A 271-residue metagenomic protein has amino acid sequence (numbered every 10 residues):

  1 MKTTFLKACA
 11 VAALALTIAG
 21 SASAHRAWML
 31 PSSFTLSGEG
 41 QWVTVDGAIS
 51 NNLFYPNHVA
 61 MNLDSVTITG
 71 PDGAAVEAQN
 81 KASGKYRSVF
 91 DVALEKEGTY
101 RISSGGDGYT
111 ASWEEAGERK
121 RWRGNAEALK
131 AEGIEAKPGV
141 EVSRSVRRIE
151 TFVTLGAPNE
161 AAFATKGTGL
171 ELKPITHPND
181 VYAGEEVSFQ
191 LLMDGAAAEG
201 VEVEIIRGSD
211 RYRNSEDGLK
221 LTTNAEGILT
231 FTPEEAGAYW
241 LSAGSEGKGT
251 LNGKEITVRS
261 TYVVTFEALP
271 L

Functional and structural regions predicted by a protein language model:
M1-A10: Bacterial N-terminal signal peptides that target proteins for export
I18-A24: Sec/Tat signal peptide C-region and signal peptidase I cleavage site
H25-V43, R123-S188, L192-A198, Y212-R213 (+1 more regions): Beta-strand-rich domain onsets/edges
V59-M61, A196-S209: Short, ordered, surface-exposed loop/turn motifs in non-cytosolic proteins
V66-A75, E202-K220: Short amphipathic beta-strand segments in non-cytosolic proteins
G84-S88, D217-G237: Glycine-centered loop-to-beta-strand initiation motif
G98-T110, A238-S245: Short, aromatic- and glycine-rich surface loops/edge beta-strands on solvent-exposed regions
D107-E115, G247-N252: Short acidic/polar inter-strand loop motif in beta-rich domains
